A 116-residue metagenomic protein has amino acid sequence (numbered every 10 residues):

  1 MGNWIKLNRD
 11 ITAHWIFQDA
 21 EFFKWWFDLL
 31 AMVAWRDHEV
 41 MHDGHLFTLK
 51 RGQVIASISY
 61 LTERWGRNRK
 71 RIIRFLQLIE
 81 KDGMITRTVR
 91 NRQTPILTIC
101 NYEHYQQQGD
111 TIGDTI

Functional and structural regions predicted by a protein language model:
M1-I16, L49, Q106: An N-terminal low-complexity regulatory-tail signal and nearby short nucleic-acid-interaction modules
N8, L30, C100: Residues in well-ordered beta-strands of folded domains
W15, L30-A34, E103: Generic secondary-structure transition motif, activating predominantly at the C-termini of alpha-helices
W15-F23: Structural motif
A20, V33-T98, I116: Winged helix-turn-helix DNA-binding recognition segment
N101-I116: Charged low-complexity intrinsically disordered patches
